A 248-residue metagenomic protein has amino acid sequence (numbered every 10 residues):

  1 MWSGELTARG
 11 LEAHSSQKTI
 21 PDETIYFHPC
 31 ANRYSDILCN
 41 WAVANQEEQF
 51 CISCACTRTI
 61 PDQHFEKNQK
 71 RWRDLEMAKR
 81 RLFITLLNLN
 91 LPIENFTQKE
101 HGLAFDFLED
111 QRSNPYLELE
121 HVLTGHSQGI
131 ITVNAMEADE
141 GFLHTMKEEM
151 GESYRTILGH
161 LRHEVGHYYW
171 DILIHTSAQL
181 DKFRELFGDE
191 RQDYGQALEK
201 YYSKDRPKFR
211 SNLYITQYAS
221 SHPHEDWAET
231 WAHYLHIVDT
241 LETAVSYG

Functional and structural regions predicted by a protein language model:
M1-A8, G159-H160, H167: Long, charged N-terminal interaction/targeting segments
E5-H14, I20-N68, I84, I130-L143 (+1 more regions): Metalloprotease/metallohydrolase-associated module, dominated by Zn2+-dependent proteases
H28-A31, E66-E140, G151: Auxiliary, metal-adjacent structural segments of Zn-dependent hydrolase domains
D74, A78, Y154, L158 (+3 more regions): Hydrophobic (often cysteine-bearing) scaffold residues that line and stabilize catalytic clefts of nucleotide/cofactor
L87-L91, Y169-Q179, A232-T240: Hydrophobic/aromatic-lined pockets within catalytic cores
G141-L161: Short pre-active-site segment immediately N-terminal to the catalytic Zn-binding motif
R155-H175, A228: Active-site recognition of the HExxH zinc-binding catalytic motif
R155-L158, D181-F187: Alpha-helical scaffolds flanking conserved acidic
